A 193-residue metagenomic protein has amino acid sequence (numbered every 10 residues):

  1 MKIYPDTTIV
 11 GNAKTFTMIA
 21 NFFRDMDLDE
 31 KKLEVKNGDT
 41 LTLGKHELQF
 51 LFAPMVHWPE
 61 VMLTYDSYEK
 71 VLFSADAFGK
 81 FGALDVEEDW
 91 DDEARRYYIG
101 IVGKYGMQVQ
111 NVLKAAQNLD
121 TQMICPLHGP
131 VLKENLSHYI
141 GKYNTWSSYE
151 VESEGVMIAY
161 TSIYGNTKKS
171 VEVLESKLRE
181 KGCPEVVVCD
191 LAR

Functional and structural regions predicted by a protein language model:
M1-L41: Active-site HxH/HxHxD metal-binding segment of metal-dependent hydrolases
T7, Q122, P184: Short acidic/polar active-site loop segments enriched in Thr and Asp
T8, E47, K70, G155-M157: Residues that mark the start of a beta-strand
E34, F50, V187-D190: A structural preference for short, hydrophobic beta-strand core positions in alpha/beta folds
N37, T42-G44, S67-E69: Short strand-coil-strand connectors
T42, Y65, Y149-E152: Short, flexible hinge/linker loops that cap or flank conserved catalytic cores
E47-E134: Metallo-beta-lactamase
N135-R193: N-terminal beta1-alpha1-beta2 submodule of the flavodoxin-like/Rossmannoid cofactor-binding fold
